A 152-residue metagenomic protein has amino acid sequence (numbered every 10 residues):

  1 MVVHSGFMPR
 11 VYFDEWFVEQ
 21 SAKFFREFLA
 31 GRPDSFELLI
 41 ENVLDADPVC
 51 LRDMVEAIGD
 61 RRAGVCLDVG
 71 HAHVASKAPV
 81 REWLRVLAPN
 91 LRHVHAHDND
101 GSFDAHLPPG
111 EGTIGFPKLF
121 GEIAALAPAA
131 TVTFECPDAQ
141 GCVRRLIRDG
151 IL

Functional and structural regions predicted by a protein language model:
M1-G64: Active-site acidic/histidine proton-transfer and metal-coordination neighborhood in alpha/beta enzyme cores
F7-P9, G70-H73: Short histidine/acidic/glycine/proline-rich micro-motifs that form metal- and phosphate-coordinating active-site loops
A22-E27, P48-L67, H73-L152: Histidine-acidic metal/acid-base catalytic patches
